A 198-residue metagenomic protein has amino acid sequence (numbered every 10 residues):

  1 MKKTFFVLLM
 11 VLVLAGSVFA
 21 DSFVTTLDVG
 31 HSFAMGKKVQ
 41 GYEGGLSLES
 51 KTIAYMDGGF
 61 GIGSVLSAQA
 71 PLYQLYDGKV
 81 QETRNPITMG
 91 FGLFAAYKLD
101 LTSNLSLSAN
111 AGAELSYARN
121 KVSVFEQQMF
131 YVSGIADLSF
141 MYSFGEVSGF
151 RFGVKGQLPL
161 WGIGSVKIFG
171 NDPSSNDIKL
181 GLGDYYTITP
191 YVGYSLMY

Functional and structural regions predicted by a protein language model:
M1, V29, M35, A95-A96 (+2 more regions): Generic N-terminal leader/processing signal
M1-V24: Cleavable N-terminal export/targeting peptides
T4-F5, I53, D100, Q157: Residue-level detector of intrinsically disordered/flexible regions characterized by low predicted structural confidence
F19-Y76, F169, T187-T189, G193-Y198: Short glycine/proline- and aromatic-enriched beta-strand/turn motifs that initiate or cap beta-hairpins
F33-M35, A70-L72, L115-R119, L158-G164: Feature marks short, surface-exposed loop/turn motifs that line or immediately flank catalytic pockets and channel
K38-G44, V80-T88, V124-V132, S174-Y186: Replace "Gram-negative outer membrane beta-barrel proteins" with "bacterial and organellar outer membrane beta-barrel
E49-V147: Gram-negative (and chloroplast) outer-membrane scaffold detector with strong preference for beta-barrel transmembrane
P71, G134-Y198: Predominantly the C-terminal beta-signal and adjacent terminal strand-loop region of outer-membrane beta-barrel
